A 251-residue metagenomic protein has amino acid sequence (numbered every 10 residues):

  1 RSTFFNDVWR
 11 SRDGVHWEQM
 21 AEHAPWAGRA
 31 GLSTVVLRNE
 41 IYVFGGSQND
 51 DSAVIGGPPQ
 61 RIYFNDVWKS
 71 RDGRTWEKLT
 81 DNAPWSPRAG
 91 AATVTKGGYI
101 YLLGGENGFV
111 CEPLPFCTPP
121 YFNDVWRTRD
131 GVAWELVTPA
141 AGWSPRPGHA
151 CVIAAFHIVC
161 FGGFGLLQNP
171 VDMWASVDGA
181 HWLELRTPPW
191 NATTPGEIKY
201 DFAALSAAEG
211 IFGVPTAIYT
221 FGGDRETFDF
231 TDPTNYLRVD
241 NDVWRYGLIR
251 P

Functional and structural regions predicted by a protein language model:
R1-P251: Kelch-like beta-propeller repeat domains
